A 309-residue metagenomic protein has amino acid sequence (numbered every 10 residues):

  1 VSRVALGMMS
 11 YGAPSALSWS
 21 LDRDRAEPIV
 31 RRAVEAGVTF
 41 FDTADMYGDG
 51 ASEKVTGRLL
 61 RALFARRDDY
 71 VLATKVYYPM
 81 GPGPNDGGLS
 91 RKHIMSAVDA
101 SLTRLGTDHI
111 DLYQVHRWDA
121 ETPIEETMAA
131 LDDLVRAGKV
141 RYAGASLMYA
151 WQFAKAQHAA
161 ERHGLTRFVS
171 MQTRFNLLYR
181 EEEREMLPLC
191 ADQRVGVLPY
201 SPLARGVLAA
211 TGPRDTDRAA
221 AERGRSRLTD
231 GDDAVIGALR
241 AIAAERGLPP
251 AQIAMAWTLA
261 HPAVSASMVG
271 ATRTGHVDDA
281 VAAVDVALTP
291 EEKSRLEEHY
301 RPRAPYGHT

Functional and structural regions predicted by a protein language model:
V1-L17, A73-D86, H109, Q114: N-terminal small/glycine-rich loop or linker at the start of catalytic domains across soluble metabolic enzymes
V1-Y70: N-terminal binding-site loop/beta-alpha segment at the start of enzyme catalytic domains that lines or forms
L6, T43, T74, L112-V115 (+4 more regions): Conserved beta-strand positions
S18-R25, A51, V55, N85-H93 (+3 more regions): Alpha-helix N-cap and loop-to-helix initiation/capping positions
S20-A33, G88-L105, F153-Q157: Short, acidic/polar
L59-D69, L102-G106, V135, Q157-T166: Acidic (Asp/Glu)-rich catalytic clusters
L102-T122: Active-site groove signature of glycoside hydrolases
D119-E298: Beta/alpha (TIM)-barrel catalytic core signal, keyed to glycine-rich beta->alpha loops juxtaposed to Asp/Glu that bind
